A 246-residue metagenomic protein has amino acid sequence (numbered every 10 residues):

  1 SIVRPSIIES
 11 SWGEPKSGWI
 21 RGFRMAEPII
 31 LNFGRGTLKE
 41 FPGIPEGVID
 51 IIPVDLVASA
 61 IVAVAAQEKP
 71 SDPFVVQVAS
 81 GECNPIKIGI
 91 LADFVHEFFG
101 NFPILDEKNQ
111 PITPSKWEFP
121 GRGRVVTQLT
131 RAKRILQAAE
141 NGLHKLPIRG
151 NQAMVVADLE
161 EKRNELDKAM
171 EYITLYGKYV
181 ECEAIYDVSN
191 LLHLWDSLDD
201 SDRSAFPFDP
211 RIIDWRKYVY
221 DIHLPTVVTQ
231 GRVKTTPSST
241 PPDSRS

Functional and structural regions predicted by a protein language model:
S1-E68, L91-F99: NAD(P)-dependent short-chain dehydrogenase/reductase
S6, S17-R21, K39, I49 (+4 more regions): Flexible, active-site-adjacent loop/turn segments at secondary-structure boundaries
S11-G13, K87, W215-K217: Short, solvent-exposed polar/charged micro-motifs at secondary-structure junctions
L31-L38, V62, L192, D196 (+2 more regions): Amphipathic, well-packed alpha-helical segments that form the structural scaffold of globular domains
I49-I52, I86, Y186: Residue-level signal for the nucleotide or nucleotide-sugar donor/cofactor binding architecture
V54-V62, D209, I213-P225: Short, amphipathic alpha-helical "lid/cap" segments that border enzyme active or binding sites
Q67-Y176, E183, N190-S197, S201-F208 (+1 more regions): Mid/C-terminal beta-alpha module of Rossmann-like enzyme folds, strongest in SDR-family dehydrogenases/epimerases
